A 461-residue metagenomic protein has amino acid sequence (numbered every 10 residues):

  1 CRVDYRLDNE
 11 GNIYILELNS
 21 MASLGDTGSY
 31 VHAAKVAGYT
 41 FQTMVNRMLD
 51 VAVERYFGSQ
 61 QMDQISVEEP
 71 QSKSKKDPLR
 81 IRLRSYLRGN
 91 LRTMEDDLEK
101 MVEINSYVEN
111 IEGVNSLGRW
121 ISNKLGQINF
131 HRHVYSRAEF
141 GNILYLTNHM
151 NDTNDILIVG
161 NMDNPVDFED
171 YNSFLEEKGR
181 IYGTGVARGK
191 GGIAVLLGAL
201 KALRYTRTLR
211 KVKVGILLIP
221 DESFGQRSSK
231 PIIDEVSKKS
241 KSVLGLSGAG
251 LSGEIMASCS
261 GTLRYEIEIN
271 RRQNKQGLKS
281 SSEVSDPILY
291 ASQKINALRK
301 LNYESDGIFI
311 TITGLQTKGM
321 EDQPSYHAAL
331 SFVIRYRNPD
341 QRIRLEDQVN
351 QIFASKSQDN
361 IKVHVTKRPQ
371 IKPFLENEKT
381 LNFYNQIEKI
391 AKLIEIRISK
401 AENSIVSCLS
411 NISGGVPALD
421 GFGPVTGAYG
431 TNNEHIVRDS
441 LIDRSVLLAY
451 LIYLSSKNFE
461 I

Functional and structural regions predicted by a protein language model:
C1-K73: ATP-dependent carboxylate activation and anion-phosphoryl transfer catalytic cores that bind Mg-ATP to form
D8-Y14, F140, M150-N154, G261-T262 (+2 more regions): A short, glycine/Asx- and small/polar-enriched loop/turn that sits immediately N-terminal to a beta-strand
G11-D26, L144-Y145, S413-P424: A short beta-strand motif that forms the metal-chelation/ATP-contact edge of phosphoryl-transfer active sites
S72-R82, G89, D96, S106-Y107 (+4 more regions): Metal-dependent amide/peptide-bond hydrolase catalytic core, centered on the "pita-bread" metallohydrolase fold
L83-V186, Y205-R210: Acidic/His- and Gly-rich active-site-bordering loop/insert found across diverse amide/peptide-bond hydrolases
I158-N161, L217-I219, L244-S247, E268-N270 (+1 more regions): Short beta-strand segments
D163-E177, S258-E268, K389: Acidic-glycine-rich active-site phosphate/pyrophosphate-binding loop
G189-T262, S456, E460-I461: Acidic/histidine-rich catalytic neighborhood of metal-dependent amide-processing enzymes
